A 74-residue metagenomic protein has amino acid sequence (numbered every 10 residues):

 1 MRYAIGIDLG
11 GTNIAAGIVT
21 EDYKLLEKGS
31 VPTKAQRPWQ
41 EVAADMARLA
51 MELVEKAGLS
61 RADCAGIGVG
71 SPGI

Functional and structural regions predicted by a protein language model:
R2-D8, D63-G68: Short glycine-aspartate micro-motif
Y3-A44, R48: Short glycine-rich, Thr/Ser-proximal phosphate-binding strand/loop in the N-terminal lobe of ATP-dependent enzymes
D45-R61: Conserved active-site "lid/cap" helical segment
K56-I74: Short beta-strand-loop/turn "lid" adjacent to the catalytic site in phosphate-handling enzymes
